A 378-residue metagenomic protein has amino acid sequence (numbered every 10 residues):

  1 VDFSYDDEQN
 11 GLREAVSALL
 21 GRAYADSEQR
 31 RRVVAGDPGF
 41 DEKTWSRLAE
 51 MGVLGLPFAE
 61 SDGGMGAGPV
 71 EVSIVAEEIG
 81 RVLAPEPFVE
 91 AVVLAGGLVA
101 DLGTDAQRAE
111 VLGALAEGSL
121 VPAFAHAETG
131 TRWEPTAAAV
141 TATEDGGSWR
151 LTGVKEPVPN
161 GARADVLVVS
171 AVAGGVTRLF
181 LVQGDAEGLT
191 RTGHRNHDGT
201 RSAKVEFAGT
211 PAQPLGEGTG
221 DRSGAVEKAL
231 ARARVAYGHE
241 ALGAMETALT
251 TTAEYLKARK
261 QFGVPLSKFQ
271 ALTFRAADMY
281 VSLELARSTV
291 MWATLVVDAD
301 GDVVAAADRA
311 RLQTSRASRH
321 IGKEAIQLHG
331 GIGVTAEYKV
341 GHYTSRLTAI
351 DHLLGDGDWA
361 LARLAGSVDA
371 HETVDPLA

Functional and structural regions predicted by a protein language model:
V1-L83, L102-D105, G118, S148 (+1 more regions): Alpha-helical interface subdomain recognition
A67-G68, E134-T136, N160-A164: Short glycine/proline-enriched turns and hinge-like loops at secondary-structure junctions
V82-A91: Short, flexible active-site-proximal loops enriched in glycine and acidic residues
E90-V99, G238-E240: Short loop-to-beta-strand entry elements in the cores of soluble alpha/beta enzymes
G118-T129: A short, Trp-centered hydrophobic/proline-enriched beta-strand micro-motif
A125, T152-L189: A short core secondary-structure module
W133, A137, P157-V158, Q183-G218: Flexible, small-/acidic-enriched active-site or ligand-binding loops
V140-A142: A structural signal for short hydrophobic beta-strand segments in well-ordered beta-sheet cores
